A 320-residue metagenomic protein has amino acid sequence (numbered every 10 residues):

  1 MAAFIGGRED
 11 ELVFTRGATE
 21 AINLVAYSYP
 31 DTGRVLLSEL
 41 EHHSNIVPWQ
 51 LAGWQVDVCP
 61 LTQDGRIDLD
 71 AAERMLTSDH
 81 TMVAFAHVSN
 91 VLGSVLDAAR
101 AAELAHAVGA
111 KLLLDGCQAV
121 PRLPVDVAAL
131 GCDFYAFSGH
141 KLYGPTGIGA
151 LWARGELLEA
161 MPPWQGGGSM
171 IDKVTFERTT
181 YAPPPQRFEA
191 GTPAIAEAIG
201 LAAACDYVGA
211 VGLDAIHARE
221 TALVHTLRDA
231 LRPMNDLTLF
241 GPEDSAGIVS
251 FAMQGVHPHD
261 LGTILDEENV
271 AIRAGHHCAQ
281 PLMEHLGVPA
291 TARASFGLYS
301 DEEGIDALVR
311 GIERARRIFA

Functional and structural regions predicted by a protein language model:
M1-A320: Pyridoxal 5′-phosphate
